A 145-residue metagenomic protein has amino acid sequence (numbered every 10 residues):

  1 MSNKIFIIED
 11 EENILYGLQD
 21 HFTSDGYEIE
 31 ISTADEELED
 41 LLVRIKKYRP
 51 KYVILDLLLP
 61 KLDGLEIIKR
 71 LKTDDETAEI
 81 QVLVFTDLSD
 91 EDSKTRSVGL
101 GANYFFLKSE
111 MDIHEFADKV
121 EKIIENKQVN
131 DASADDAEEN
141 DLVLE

Functional and structural regions predicted by a protein language model:
E9: Conserved acidic carboxylate
E12-S32, E36: Two-component/phosphorelay signaling modules centered on CheY-like receiver
S32-Y52: Acidic, metal-coordinating helix/loop segments flanking the phosphotransfer/catalytic sites of two-component signaling
D56, T86: Active-site residues of response regulator receiver
L59-L62: Residue-level signal for the "D+5" position in two-component response regulator receiver
L65-A78: Short amphipathic alpha-helix used as the core "switch/output" element in two-component signaling
E66, S89-F106, E110, H114-D118: Alpha4 helix (beta4-alpha4-beta5 surface) of REC/receiver domains from two-component response regulators
E125-E145: CheY-like receiver
